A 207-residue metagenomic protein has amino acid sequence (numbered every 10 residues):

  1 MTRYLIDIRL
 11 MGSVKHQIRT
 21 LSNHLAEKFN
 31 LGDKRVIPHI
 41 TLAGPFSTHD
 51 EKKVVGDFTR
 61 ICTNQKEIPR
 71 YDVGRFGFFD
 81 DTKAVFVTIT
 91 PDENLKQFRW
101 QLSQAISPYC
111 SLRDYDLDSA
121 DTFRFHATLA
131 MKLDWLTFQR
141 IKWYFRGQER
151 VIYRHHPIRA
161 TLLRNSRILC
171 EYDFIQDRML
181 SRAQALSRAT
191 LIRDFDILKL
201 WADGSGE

Functional and structural regions predicted by a protein language model:
M1-D72, I89-H156, I168-E207: Basic, often amphipathic N-terminal segments
F76-D81, H156-Y172: Glycine-rich beta-strand-turn "strand-cap" elements at beta-sheet edges
D80-K83, T122: Short acidic/glycine-enriched loop/turn segments that link adjacent beta-strands
